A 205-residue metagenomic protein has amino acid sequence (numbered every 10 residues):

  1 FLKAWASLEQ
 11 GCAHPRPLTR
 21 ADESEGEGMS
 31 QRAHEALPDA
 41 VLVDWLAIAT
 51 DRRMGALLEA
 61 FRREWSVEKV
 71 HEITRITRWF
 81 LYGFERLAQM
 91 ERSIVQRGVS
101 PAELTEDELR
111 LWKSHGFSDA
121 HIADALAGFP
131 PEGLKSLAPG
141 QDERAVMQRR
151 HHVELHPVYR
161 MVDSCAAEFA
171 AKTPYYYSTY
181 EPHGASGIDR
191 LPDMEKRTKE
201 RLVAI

Functional and structural regions predicted by a protein language model:
F1-I205: ATP-dependent carboxylate/acyl-activation modules
